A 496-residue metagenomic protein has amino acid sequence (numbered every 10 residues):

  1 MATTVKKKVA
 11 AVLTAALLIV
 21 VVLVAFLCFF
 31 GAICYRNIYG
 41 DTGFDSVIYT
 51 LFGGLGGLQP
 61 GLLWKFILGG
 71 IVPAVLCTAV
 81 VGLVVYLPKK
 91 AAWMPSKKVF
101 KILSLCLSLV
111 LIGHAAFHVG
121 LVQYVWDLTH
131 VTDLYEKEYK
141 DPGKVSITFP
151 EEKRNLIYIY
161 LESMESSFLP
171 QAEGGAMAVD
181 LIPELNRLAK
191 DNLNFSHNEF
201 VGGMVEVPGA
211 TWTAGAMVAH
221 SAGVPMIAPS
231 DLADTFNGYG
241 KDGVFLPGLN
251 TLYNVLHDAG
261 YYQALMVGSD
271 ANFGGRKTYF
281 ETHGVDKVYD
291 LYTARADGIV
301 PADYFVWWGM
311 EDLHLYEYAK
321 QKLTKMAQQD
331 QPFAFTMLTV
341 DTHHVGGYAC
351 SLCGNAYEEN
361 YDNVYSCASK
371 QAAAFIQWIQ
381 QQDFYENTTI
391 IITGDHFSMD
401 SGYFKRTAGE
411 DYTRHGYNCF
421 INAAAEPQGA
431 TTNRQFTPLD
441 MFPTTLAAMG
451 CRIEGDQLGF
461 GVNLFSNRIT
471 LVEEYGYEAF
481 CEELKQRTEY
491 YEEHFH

Functional and structural regions predicted by a protein language model:
M1-T129: Transmembrane and membrane-interface helices of multi-pass, inner-membrane envelope-modifying transferases
Y49-F52, V72-C77, T132, N186 (+2 more regions): Generic detector of well-ordered alpha-helical segments enriched in charged/polar residues, highlighting helical
T129-V145: Short extracytoplasmic/periplasmic juxtamembrane "stem" segments immediately C-terminal to an N-terminal membrane anchor
P142-H496: Solvent-exposed soluble domains appended to multi-pass membrane proteins
